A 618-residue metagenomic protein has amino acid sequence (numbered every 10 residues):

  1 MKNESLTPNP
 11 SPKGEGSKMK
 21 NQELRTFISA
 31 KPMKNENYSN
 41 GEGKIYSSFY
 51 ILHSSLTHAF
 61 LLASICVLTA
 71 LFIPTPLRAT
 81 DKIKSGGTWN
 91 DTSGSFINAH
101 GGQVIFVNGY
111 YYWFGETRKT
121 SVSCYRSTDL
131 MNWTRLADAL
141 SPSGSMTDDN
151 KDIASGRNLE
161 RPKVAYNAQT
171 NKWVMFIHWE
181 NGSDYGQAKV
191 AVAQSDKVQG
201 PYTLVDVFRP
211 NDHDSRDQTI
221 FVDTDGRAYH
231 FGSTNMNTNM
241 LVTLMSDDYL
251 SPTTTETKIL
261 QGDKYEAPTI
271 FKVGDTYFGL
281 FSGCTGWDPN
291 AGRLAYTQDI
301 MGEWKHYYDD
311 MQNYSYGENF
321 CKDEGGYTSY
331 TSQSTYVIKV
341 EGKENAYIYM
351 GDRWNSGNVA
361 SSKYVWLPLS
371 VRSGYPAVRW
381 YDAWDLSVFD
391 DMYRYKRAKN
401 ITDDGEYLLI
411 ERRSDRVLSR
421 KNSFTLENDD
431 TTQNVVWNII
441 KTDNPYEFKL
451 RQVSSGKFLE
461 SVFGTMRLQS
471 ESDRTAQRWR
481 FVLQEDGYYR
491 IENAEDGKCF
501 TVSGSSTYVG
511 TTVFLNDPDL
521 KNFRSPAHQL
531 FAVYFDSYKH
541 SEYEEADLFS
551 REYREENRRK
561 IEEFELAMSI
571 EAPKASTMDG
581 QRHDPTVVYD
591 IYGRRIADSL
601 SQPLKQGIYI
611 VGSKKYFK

Functional and structural regions predicted by a protein language model:
N21-Y46, Y50-H53, T57, E562-K618: C-terminal outer-membrane/trafficking sorting elements
A59-L71: Bacterial N-terminal signal peptides
L77, H540-H583: Intrinsically disordered, low-complexity repeat and linker tracts
A79-E406, N434-N438, A476-R480, Y534-L548: Carbohydrate-active catalytic/glycan-binding domains of CAZyme proteins, especially the secreted or lumenal ectodomains
T92, D430-T431, S599: Coil residues (strongly favoring Ser/Thr
G101, N108-G109, A168-T170, T224-D225 (+10 more regions): Residue-level signal for tight coil/turn positions that link beta-strands
K396-F549: Lectin-like carbohydrate-binding module/patch detector with strong preference for beta-trefoil
